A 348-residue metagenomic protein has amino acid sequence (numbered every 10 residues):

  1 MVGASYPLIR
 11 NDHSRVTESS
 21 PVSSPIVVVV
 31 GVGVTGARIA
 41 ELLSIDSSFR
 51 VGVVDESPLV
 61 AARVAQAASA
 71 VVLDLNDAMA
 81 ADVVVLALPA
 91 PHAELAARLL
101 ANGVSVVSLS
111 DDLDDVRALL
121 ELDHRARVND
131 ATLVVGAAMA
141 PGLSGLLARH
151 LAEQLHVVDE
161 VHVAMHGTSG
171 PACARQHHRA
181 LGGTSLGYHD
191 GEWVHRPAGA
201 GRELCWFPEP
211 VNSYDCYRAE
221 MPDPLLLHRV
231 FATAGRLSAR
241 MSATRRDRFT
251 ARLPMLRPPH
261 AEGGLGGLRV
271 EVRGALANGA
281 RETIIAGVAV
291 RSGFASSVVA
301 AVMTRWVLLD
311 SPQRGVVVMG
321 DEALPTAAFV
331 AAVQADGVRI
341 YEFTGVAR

Functional and structural regions predicted by a protein language model:
V27-G31: Conserved N-terminal Rossmann-fold NAD(P)-binding element of oxidoreductases
T35: Hydrophobic/small residue at the entry helix of a nucleotide-binding pocket
V51-V64: NAD(P)-binding Rossmann-fold cofactor-contacting core
A70-A80: Short acidic low-complexity segments
L99-R117: ADP-ribose/adenylate-binding Rossmann-like module
D111-T132: Rossmann-fold NAD(P)-binding glycine/threonine-rich loop
E153-I284: Active-site-lining helix/loop region of Rossmann-like oxidoreductase modules
D247-R348: C-terminal active-site/capping subdomain that shapes the small-molecule cofactor and substrate pocket of enzyme
